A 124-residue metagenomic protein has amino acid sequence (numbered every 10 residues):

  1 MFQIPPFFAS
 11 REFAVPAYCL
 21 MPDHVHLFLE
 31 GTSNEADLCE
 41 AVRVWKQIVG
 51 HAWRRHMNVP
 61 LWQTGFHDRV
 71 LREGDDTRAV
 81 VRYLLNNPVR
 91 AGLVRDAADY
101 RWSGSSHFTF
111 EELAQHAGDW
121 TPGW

Functional and structural regions predicted by a protein language model:
M1-W124: Short catalytic/metal-binding and nucleic-acid-binding patches
